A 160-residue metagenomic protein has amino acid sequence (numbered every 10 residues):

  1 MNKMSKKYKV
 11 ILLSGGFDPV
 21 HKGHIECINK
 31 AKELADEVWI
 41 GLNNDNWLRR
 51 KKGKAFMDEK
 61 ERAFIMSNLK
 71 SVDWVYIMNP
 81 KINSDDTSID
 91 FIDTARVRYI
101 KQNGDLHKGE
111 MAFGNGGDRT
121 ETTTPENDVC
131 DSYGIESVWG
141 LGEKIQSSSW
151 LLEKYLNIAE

Functional and structural regions predicted by a protein language model:
M1-E160: Nucleotidyltransferase catalytic core that binds NTPs
